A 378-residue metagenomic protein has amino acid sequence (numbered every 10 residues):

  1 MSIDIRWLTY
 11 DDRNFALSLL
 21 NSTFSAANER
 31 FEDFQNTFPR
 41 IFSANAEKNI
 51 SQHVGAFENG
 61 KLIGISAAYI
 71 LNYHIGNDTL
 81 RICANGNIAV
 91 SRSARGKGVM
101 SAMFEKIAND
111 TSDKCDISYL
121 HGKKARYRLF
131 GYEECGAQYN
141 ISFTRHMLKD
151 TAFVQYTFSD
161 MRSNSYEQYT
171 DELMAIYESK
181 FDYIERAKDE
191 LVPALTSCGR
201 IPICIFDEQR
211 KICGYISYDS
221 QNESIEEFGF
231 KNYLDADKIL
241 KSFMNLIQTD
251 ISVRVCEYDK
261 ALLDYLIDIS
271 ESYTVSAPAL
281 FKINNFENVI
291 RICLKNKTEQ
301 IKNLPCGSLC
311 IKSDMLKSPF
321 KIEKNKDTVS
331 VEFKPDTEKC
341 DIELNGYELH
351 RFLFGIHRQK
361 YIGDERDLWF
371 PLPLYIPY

Functional and structural regions predicted by a protein language model:
M1-I70, N77-L80, A84, L148-K188 (+1 more regions): Short amphipathic alpha-helix that is part of the acyltransferase structural core
S51-G55, I65, N87, R200-C204 (+2 more regions): Short hydrophobic/aromatic beta-strand element in the GNAT-like acyltransferase core that lines or flanks the acyl-donor
F57-K61, F206-K211, E365: A glycine-centered beta-loop-beta connector
N87-V90, G96-N109, Y233-N245: Conserved acetyl-CoA-binding loop-helix of GNAT-fold acetyltransferases
F104, D110-G122, I247-Y258: Conserved GNAT acetyl-CoA-binding A-motif
H121-K124, F130: Glycine-rich, histidine-containing beta strand-loop boundary motifs that form or position
A125, E133-D150, K241-Y378: Active-site/acyl-donor-binding loops of N-acyltransferases
Q138-L246, C256-Y258, N288-P305: Amide-forming acyltransferase catalytic core, primarily the GNAT-like/NAT-type and related acyltransferase folds
